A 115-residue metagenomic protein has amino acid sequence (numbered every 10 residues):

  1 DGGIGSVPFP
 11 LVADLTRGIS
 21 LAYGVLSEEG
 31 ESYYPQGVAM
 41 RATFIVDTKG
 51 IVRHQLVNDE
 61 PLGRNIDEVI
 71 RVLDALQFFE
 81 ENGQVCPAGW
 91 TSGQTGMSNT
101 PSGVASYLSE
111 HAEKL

Functional and structural regions predicted by a protein language model:
D1-L115: Chalcogenol-based redox active-site neighborhoods
